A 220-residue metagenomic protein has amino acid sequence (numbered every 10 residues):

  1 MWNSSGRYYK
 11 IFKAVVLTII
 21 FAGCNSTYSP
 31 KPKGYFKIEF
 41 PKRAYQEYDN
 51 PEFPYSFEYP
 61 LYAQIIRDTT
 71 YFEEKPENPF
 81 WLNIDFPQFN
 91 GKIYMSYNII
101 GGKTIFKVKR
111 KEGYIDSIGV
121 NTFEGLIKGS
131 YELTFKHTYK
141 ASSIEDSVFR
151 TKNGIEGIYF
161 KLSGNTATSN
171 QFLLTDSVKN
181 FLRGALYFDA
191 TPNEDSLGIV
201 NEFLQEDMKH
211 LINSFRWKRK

Functional and structural regions predicted by a protein language model:
W2-F12, A22-G91, I100-K111, S117-V120 (+5 more regions): N-terminal targeting sequences that direct proteins away from the cytosol to non-cytosolic compartments
K128-S142: Acidic, glycine-rich loop-and-strand cores that form catalytic or ligand-binding grooves in diverse globular domains
I155-N170: Short, Gly/Ser/Thr-enriched beta-strand-loop segments that form substrate-interacting elements of hydrolase/peptidase
Q171-D176: Exposed beta-sheet edge/beta-hairpin loop segments within beta-rich domains
N180: Extended hydrophobic
R183-Y187: Short hydrophobic beta-strand segments that form the core of ligand-binding sensory/regulatory domains
